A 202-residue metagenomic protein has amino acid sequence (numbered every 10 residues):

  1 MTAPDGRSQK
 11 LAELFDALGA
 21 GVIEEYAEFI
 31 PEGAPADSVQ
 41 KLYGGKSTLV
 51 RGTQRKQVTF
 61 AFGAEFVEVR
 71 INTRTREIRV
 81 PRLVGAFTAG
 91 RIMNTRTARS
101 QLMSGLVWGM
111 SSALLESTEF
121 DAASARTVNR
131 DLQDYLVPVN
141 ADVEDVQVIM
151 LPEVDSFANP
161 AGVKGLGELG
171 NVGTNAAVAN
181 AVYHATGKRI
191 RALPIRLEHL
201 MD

Functional and structural regions predicted by a protein language model:
M1-D202: C-terminal catalytic domains of large/alpha subunits in multi-subunit enzymes
